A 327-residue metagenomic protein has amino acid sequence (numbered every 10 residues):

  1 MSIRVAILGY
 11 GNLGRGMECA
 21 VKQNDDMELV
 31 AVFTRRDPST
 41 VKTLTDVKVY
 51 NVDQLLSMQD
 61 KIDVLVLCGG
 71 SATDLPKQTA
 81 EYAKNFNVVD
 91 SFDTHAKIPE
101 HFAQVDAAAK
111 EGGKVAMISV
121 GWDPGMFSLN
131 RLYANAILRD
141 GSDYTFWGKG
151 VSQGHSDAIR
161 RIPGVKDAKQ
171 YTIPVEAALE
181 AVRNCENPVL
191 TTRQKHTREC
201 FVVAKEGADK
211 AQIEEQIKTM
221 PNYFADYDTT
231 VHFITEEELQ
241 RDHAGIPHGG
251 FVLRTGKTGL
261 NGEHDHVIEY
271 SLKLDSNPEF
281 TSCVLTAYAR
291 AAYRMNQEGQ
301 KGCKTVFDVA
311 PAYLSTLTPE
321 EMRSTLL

Functional and structural regions predicted by a protein language model:
R4, G16, Q23-D53, V151-A289: C-terminal substrate-binding/catalytic lobe of Rossmann-fold NAD(P)-dependent oxidoreductases
Y10: Glycine-rich Rossmann-fold phosphate-binding loop(s) that bind the pyrophosphate of adenine dinucleotide cofactors
L13: Hydrophobic/small residue at the entry helix of a nucleotide-binding pocket
L55-V64, A72-S91: Rossmann-fold NAD(P) dinucleotide-binding segment
F92-A116: Rossmann-fold NAD(P)-binding glycine/threonine-rich loop
M126-S142, D157-D167, A291: Oxidoreductase and adenylate-handling cofactor-binding alpha/beta cores
H266-L327: NAD(P)-dependent Rossmann-like dehydrogenase/reductase catalytic/cofactor-binding core
